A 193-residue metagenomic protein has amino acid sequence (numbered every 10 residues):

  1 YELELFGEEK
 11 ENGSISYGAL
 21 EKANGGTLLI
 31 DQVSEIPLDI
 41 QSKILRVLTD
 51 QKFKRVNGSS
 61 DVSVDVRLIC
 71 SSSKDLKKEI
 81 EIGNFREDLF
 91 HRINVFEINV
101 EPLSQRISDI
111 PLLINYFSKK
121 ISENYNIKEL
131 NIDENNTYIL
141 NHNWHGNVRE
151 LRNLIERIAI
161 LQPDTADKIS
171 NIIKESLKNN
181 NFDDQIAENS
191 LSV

Functional and structural regions predicted by a protein language model:
Y1-V66, K77-N94, Q105-L112: Conserved AAA+ P-loop NTPase core
T27, D75, P102, S190-S192: Short, solvent-exposed coil/turn linker segments
N57-R67, D75-D184: Nucleotide-binding/hydrolysis machinery
D183-V193: Bacterial C-terminal helix-turn-helix
